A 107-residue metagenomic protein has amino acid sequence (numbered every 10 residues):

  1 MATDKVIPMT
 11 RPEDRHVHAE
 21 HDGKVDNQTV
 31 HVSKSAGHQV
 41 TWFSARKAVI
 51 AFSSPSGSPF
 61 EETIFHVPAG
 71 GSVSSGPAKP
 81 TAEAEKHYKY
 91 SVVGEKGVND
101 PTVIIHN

Functional and structural regions predicted by a protein language model:
M1: Extracellular cell-wall/glycan-interacting regions and their flexible linkers
D4-Q39: N-terminal edge beta-strand
V30, E62-H66: Beta-strand-rich interaction surfaces with strong enrichment in secreted/lumenal proteins
A36-H38, R46, G71: Surface-exposed loop/turn positions
F43-V49: Short proline/glycine-enriched turn/loop motifs at strand-loop junctions of beta-rich domains
I50-S54: Short, hydrophobic/aromatic beta-strand segments
S56-E61: Short, solvent-exposed loop/linker segments at beta-strand-coil boundaries, enriched for Pro/Gly and Ser/Thr
F65-N107: Extracellular/periplasmic metallocenter environments
